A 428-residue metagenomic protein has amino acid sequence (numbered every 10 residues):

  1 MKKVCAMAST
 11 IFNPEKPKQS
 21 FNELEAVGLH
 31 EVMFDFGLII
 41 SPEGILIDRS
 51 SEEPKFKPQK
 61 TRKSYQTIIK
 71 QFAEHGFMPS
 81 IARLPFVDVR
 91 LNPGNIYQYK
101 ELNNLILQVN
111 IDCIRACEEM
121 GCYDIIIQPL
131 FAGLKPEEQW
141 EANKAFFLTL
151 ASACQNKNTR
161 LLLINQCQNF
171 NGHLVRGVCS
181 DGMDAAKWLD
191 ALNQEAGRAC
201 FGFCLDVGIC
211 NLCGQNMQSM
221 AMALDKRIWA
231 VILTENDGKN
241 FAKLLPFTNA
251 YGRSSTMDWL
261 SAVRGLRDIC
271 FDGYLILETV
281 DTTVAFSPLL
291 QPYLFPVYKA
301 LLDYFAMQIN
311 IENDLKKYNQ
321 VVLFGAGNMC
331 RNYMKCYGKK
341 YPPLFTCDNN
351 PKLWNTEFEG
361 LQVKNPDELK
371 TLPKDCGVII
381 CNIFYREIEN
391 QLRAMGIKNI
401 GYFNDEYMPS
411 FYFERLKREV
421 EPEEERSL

Functional and structural regions predicted by a protein language model:
M1-C122, Q155, R198-C200, K299 (+2 more regions): N-terminal pre-domain/capping segments
M1-C5, P14-G28, G121, G182-L205 (+3 more regions): Histidine-acidic metal/acid-base catalytic patches
M7-I11, G37-I39, L84-V87, L130-A132 (+4 more regions): Active-site beta-loop-alpha junctions enriched in small/polar residues
M33, I81, I126, L162 (+2 more regions): Conserved beta-strand positions in the central sheet of alpha/beta enzyme cores
M33, L162-I164, C204-D206, N211 (+2 more regions): Generic enzyme active-site microenvironment
D48-K63, Y97-Q108, K135-F146, H173-D184 (+3 more regions): Alpha-helix N-cap and loop-to-helix initiation/capping positions
E74, V89-G202, L212, A300 (+1 more regions): Active-site acidic/histidine proton-transfer and metal-coordination neighborhood in alpha/beta enzyme cores
L294-L428: Hydrophobic, well-ordered beta-alpha structural blocks that scaffold small-molecule cofactor pockets
